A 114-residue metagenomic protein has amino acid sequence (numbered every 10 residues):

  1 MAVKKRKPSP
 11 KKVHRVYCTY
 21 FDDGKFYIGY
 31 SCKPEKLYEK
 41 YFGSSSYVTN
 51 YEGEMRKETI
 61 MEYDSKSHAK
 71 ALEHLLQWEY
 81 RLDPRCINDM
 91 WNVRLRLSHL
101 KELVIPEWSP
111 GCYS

Functional and structural regions predicted by a protein language model:
A2-S114: Structure-specific nucleic-acid interaction/processing domains
